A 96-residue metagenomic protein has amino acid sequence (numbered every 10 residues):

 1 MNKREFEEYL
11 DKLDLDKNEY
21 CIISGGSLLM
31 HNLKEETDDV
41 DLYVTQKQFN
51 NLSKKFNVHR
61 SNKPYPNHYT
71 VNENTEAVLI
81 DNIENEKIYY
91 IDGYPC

Functional and structural regions predicted by a protein language model:
M1-C96: Compositionally biased terminal segments of proteins
